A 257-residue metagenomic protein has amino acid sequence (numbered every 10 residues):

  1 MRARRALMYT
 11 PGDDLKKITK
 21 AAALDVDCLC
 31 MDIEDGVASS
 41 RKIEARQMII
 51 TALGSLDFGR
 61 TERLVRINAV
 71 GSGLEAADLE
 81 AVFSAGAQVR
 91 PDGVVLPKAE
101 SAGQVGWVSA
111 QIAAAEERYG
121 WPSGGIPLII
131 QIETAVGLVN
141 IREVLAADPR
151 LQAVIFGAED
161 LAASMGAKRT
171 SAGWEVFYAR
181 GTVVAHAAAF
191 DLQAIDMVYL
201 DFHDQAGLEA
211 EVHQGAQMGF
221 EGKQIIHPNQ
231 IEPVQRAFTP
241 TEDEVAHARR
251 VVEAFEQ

Functional and structural regions predicted by a protein language model:
M1-Q257: Expand to "…catalyze enediolate/carbanion chemistry for C-C bond making/breaking, isomerization, decarboxylation
